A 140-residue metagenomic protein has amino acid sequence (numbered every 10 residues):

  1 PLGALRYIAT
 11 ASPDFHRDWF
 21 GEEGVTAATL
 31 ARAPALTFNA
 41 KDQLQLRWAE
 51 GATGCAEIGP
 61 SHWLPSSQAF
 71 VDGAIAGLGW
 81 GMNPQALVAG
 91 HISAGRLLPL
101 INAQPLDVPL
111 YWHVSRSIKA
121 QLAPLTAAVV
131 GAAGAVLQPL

Functional and structural regions predicted by a protein language model:
P1-L78, N83-D107, G134-L140: C-terminal regulatory
N102-L140: A late-sequence structural motif
